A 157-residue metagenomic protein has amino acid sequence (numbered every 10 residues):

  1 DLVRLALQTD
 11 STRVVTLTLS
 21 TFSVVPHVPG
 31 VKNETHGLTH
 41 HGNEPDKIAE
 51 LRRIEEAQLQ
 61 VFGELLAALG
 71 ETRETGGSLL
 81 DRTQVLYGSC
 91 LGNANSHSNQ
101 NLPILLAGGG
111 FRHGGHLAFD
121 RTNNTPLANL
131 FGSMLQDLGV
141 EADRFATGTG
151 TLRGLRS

Functional and structural regions predicted by a protein language model:
D1-S157: Ligand-binding pockets and gating/stacking loops
